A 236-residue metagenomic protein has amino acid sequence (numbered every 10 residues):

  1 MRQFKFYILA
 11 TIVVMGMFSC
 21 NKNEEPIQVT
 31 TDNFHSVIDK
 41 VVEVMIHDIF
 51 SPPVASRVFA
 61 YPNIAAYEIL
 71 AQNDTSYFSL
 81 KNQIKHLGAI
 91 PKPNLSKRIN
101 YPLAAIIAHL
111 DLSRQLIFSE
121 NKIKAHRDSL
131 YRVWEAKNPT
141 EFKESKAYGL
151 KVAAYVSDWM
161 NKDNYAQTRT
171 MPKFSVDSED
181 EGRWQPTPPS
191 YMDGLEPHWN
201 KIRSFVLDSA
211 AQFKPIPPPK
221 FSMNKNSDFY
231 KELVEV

Functional and structural regions predicted by a protein language model:
M1-I8: Bacterial N-terminal signal peptides that target proteins for export
L9-V13: Hydrophobic alpha-helical targeting segments used for export or membrane insertion
G16-S19: C-terminal motif of bacterial Sec signal peptides marking the signal peptidase cleavage site
N21-V236: Acidic/polar surface patches and capping/hinge elements
